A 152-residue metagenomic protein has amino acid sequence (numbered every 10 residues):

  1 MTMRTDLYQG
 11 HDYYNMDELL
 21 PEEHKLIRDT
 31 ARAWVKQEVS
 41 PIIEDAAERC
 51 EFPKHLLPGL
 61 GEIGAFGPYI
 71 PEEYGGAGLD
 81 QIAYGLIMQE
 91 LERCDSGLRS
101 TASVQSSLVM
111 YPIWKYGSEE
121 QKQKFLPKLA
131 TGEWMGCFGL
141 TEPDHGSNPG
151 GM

Functional and structural regions predicted by a protein language model:
M1-E23: Intrinsic disorder at enzyme termini
L26, A33, V39-M152: Glycine-rich flavin
